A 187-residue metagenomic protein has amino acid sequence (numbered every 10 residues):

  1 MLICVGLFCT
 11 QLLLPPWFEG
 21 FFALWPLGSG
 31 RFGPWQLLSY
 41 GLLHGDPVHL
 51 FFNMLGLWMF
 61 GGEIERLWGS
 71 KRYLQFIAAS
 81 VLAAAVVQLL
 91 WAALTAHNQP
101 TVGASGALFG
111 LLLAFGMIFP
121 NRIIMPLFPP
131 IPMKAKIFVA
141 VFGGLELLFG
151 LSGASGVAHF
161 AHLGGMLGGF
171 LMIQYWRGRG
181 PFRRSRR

Functional and structural regions predicted by a protein language model:
M1-R187: A detector for small-residue-rich transmembrane helices and their helix-helix packing motifs
